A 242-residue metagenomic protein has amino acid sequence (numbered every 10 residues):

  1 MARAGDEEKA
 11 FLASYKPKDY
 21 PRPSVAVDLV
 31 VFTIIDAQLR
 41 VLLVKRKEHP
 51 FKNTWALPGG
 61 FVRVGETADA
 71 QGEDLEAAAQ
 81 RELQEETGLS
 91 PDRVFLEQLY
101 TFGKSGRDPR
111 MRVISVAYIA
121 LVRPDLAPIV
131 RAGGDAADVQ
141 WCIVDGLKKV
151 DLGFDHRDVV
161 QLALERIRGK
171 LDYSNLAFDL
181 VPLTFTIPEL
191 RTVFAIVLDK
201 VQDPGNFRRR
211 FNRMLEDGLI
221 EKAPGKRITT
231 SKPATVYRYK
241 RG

Functional and structural regions predicted by a protein language model:
M1, I34-D36, V41-V44, E76-Q80 (+3 more regions): Core subunits and conserved enzymes of cellular information-processing and envelope-translocation systems across
A10, S14-L57, E76: N-terminal strand-loop-strand
V25-V27, L39, I114-V116, A137 (+1 more regions): Change "...and in nucleic-acid phosphodiester-cleaving endonucleases..." to "...and in nucleic-acid processing enzymes
V62-E97, Y118, L190: The catalytic Nudix box helix
K104-P128, D155, A163-E165, T235-G242: Active-site-adjacent beta-strand/loop module that shapes the phosphate/pyrophosphate-binding cleft
A117-A120, I129-G169, L180-E189, N206-E216: NUDIX/MutT-family hydrolases
V193-V201: Short helix-coil junctions and helix-kink-helix linkers
L219-G242: Long, intrinsically disordered, low-complexity Ser/Thr/Pro-rich regulatory/activation regions of nuclear proteins
